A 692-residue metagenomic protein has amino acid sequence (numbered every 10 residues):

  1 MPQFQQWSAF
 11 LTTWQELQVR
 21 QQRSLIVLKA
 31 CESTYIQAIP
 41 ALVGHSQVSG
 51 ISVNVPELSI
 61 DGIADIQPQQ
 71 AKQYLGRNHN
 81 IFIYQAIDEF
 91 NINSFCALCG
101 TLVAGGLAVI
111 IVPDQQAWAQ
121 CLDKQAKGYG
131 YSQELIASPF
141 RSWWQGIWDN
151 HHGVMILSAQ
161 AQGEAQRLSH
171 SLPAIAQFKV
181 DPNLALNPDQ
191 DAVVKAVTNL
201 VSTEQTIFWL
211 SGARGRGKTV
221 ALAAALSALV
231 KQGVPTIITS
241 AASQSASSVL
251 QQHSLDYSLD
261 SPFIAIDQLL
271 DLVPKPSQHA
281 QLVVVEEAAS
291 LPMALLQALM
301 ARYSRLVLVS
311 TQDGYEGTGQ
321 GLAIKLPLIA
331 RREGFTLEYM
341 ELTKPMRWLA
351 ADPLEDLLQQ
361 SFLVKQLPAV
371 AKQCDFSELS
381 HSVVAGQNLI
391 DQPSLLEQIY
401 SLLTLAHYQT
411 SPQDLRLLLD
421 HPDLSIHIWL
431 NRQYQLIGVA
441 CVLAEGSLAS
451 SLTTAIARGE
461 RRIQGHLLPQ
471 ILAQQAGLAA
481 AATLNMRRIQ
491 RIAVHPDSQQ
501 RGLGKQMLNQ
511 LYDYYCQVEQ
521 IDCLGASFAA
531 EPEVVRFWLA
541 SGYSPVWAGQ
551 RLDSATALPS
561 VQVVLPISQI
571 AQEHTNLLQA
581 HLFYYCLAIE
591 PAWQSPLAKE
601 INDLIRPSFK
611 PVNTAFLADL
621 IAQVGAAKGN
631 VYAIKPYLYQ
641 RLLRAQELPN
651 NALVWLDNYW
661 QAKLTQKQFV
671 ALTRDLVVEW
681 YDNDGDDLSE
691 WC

Functional and structural regions predicted by a protein language model:
P2-T13, P182-E204: N-terminal pre-P-loop "Q-motif" helix
P2-V53, E204-A224: Glycine-rich P-loop/Walker A and Walker A-like loops and their local beta1-loop-alpha1 context in P-loop NTPases
G62-A97, D260-A301: Conserved RecA-like ASCE ATPase "motif II neighborhood" in helicase/translocase motors
A71-H170: N-terminal accessory nucleic-acid engagement/regulatory domains that precede and modulate ATP-driven motor cores
E134-P188, L328-V370: Conserved coupling/interface region of RecA-like P-loop/ASCE motor cores
V220-A224, R491-Y515: Conserved acetyl-CoA-binding loop-helix of GNAT-fold acetyltransferases
I266-P276, A294-Y408, S447-N485, D513-C692: Terminal substrate-recognition subdomain of acyl/acetyltransferases
D423-V442, L448-S451: Conserved beta-hairpin
